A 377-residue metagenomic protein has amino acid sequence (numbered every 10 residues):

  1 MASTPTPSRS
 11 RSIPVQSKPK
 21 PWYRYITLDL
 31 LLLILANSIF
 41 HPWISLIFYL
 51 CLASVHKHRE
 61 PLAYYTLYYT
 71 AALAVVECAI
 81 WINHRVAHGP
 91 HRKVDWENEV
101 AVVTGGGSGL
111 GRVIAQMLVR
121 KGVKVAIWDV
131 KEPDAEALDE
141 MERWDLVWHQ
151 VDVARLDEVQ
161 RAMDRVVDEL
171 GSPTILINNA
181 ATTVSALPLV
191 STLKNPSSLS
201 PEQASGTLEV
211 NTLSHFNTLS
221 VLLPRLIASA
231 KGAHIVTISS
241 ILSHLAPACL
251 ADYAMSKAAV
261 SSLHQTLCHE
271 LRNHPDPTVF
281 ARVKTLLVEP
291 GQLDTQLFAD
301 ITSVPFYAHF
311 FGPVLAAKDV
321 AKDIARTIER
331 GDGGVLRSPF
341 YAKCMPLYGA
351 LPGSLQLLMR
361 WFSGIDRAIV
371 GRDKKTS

Functional and structural regions predicted by a protein language model:
H84-A126: Canonical Rossmann dinucleotide-binding motif of NAD(H)/NADP(H)-dependent dehydrogenases/reductases, specifically
M141-D157: Rossmann-fold cofactor-recognition segment
L187-S205: Substrate-binding pocket helix/loop in short-chain dehydrogenase/reductase
L219, S256: Active-site helix of classical SDR
S240: Residue(s) in the substrate-gating loop at a strand-loop-helix junction that position the organic substrate next
A246-A254: Active-site loop-to-helix junction immediately N-terminal to the catalytic Tyr of the SDR YXXXK motif in Rossmann-fold
L271-P339: SDR active-site lid
